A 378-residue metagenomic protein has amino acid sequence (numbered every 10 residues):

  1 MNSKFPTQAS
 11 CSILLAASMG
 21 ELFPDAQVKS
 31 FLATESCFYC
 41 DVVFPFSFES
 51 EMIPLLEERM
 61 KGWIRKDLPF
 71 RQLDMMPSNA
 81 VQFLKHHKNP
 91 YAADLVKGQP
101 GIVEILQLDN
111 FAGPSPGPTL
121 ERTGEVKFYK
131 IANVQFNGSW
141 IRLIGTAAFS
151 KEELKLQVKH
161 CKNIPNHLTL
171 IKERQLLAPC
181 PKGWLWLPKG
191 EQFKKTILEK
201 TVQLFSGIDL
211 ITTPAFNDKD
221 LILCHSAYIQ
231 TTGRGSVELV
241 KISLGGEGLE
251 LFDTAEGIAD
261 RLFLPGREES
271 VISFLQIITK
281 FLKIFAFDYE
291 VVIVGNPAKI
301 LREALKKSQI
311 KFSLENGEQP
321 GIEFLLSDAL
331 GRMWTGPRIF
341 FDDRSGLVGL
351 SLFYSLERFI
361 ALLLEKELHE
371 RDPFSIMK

Functional and structural regions predicted by a protein language model:
N2-F5, S18, Q27-G266: Auxiliary tRNA-acceptor-end handling modules of aminoacyl-tRNA synthetases
P6-G20, E303-K307: A short, contiguous, amphipathic alpha-helix enriched in charged residues
G20-E21, K29-A33, N316-G317, L326: Replace "in large, NTP-powered and nucleic-acid-processing enzymes" with "in large, NTP-powered factors and other
F23-Q27, L275-E290, I360-H369: Active-site palm subdomain of RNA-directed nucleic acid polymerases
F48-P54, R267-E268, Q276, E365-K378: Glycine- and Gly-Pro-enriched alpha-helical subdomains that act as flexible, kink-prone "lid/hinge" or packing modules
R65-D109, F285-T335, F341: Metal-assisted phosphate- and nucleotidyl-transfer catalytic regions
R234-L251, L314-K378: A translation/RNA-centric and nucleic-acid-associated enzymatic feature enriched in Class II aminoacyl-tRNA synthetases
G248-E315, R344: Extended, charged alpha-beta segments that form solvent-exposed binding/catalytic grooves in nucleic-acid-handling
